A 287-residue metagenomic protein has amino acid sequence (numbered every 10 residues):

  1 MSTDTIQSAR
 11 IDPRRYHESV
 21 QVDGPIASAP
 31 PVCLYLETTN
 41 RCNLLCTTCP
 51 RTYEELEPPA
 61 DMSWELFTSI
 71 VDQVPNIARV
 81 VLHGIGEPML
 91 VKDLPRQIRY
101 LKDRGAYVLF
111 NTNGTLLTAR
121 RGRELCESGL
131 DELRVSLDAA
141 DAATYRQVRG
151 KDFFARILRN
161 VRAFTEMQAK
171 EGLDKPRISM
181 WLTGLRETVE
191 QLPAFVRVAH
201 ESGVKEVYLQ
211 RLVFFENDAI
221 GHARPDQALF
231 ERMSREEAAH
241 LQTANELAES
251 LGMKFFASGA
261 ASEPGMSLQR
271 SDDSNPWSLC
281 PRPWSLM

Functional and structural regions predicted by a protein language model:
M1-A27, E171-L173, H200-E201, A238-M287: C-terminal accessory regions of radical SAM enzymes
S2-E132, Q147, A155, V207 (+3 more regions): Conserved alpha-helical substructure of the radical SAM core
C33, E37, S179, S285: Amphipathic alpha-helical recognition patches that constitute DNA-binding helices
P75-H83, Y107-L109, S128-L137, A155-M266: Conserved C-terminal portion of the radical SAM core fold that forms the substrate/S-adenosylmethionine-binding
L90, G150, L185-T188: Nucleotide-sugar-dependent glycosyltransferase donor-binding/catalytic pocket residues
A139-A142: A glycine-centered beta->alpha junction motif in the catalytic cores of kinase/phosphotransferase enzymes
